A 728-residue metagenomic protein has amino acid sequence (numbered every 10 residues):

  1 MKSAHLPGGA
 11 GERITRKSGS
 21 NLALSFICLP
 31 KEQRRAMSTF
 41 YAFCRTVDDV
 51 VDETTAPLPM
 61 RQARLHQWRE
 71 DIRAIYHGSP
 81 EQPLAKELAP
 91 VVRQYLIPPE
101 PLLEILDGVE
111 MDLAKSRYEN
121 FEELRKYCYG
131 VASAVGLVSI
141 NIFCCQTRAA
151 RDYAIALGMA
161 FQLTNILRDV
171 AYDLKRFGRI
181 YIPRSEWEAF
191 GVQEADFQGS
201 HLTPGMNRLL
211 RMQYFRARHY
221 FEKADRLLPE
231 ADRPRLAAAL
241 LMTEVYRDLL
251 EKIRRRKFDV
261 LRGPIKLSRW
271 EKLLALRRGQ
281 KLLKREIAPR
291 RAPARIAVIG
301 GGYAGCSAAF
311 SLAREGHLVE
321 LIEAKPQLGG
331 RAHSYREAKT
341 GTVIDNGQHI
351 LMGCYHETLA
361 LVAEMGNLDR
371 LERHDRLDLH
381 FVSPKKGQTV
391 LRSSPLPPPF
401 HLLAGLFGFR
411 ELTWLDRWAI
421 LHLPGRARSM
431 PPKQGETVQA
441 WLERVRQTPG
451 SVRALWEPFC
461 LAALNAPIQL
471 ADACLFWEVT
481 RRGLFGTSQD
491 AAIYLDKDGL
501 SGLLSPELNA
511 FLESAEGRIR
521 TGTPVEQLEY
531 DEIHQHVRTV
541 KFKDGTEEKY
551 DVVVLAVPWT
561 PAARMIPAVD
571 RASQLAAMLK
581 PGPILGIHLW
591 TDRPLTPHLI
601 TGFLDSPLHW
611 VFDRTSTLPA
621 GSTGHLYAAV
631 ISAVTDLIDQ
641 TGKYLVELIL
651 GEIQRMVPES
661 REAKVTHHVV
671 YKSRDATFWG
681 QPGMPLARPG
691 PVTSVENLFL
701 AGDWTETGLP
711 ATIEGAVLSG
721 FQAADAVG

Functional and structural regions predicted by a protein language model:
M1-Q162, L167, A171-R291: Catalytic cores of Mg2+-dependent Asp-rich isoprenoid enzymes
A292, E315, L377, T523-V657: Mid-domain catalytic core of redox enzymes that form a hydrophobic substrate pocket/lid adjacent to a catalytic redox
A294-L321: N-terminal Rossmann-like FAD-binding beta1-loop-alpha1 element of flavoenzymes
A313-A338: Glycine-rich FAD pyrophosphate-binding loop
Q327, K339-R373: Conserved FAD-binding subdomain of flavin-dependent enzymes
T358-L359, A363-W477: Mobile amphipathic helical/loop "lid" adjacent to a hydrophobic cofactor/ligand pocket
E478-K543, V552: Helical element adjacent to the flavin cofactor pocket in flavoenzyme catalytic cores
T601, P607, V611-G728: Conserved flavin/dinucleotide-binding core of flavoenzymes
